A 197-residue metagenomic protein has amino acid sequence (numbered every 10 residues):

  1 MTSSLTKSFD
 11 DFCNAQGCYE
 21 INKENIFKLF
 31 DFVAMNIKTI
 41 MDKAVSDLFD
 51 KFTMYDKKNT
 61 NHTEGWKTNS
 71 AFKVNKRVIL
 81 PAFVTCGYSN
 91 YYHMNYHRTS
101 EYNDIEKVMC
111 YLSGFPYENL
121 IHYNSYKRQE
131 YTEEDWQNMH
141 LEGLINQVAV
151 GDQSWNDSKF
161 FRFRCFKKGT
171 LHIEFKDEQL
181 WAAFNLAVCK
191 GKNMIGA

Functional and structural regions predicted by a protein language model:
M1-A197: Accessory (non-catalytic) regions of SAM-dependent nucleic-acid methyltransferases and partner specificity/recognition
